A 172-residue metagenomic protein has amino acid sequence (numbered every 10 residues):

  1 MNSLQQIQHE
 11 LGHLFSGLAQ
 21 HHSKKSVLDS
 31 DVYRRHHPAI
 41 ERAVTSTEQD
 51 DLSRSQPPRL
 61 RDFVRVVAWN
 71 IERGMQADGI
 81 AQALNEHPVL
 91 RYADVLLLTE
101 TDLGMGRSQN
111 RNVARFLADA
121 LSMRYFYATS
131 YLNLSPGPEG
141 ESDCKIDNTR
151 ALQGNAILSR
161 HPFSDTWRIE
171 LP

Functional and structural regions predicted by a protein language model:
M1-M123, Y127-L152: N-terminal, active-site-proximal structural segment of metallo-dependent hydrolase catalytic domains
I157-P172: Active-site catalytic loop in hydrolytic enzyme cores
